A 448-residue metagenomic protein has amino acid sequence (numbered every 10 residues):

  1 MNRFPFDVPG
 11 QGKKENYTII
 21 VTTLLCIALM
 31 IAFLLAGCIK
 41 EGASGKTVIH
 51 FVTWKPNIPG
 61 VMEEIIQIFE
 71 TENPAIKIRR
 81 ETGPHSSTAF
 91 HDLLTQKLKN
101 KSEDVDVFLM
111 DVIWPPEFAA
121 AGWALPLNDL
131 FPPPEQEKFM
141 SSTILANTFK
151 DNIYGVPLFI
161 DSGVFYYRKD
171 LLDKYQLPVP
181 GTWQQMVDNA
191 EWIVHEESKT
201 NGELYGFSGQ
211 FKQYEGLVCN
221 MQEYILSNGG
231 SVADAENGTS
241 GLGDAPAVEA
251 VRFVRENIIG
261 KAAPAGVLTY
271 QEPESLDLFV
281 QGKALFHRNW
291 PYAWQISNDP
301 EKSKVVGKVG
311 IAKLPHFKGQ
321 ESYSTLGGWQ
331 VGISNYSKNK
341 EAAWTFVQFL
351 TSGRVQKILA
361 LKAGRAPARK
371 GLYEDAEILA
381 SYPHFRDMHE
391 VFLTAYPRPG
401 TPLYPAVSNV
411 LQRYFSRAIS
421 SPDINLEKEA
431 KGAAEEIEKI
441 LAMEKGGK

Functional and structural regions predicted by a protein language model:
M1-H50, T71, E435-K448: Short, low-complexity disordered leader/linker segments with a strong preference for bacterial N-terminal type II
C38, S142-A146, G307-K313, A360-R413 (+3 more regions): Long, aromatic- and glycine/proline-rich binding clefts that accommodate carbohydrate-like moieties
G45-P56, I76-E81, D106-V107, Y205 (+1 more regions): Short, well-ordered beta-strand elements
N57-K77, L411, A430: Short, polar/charged alpha-helical segment
I68, E72-F139, A146, D170-G181 (+4 more regions): Extracytoplasmic "Venus flytrap"/periplasmic binding protein-like
D111-G163, V187, G202-G206, L217-Q222 (+4 more regions): Hinge/lid segment of periplasmic solute-binding proteins
Y166-K169, L326-N339, A418: A bilobed periplasmic-binding-protein/Venus flytrap-type ligand-binding module shared by bacterial periplasmic
A190-W192, E236-L268, G310, L314: Glycine-centered hinge/linker elements that transmit conformational signals in sensory and ligand-binding systems
